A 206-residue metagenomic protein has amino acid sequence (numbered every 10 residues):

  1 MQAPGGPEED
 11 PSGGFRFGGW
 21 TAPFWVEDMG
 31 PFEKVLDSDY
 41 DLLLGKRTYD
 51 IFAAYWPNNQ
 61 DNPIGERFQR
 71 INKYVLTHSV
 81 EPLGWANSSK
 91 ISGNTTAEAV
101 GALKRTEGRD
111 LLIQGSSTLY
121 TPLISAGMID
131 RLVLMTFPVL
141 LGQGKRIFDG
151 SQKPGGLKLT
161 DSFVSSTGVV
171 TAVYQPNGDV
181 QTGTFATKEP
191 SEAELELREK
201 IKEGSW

Functional and structural regions predicted by a protein language model:
M1-M128, P138-W206: Portal/gating segments that form or line small-molecule/metal binding sites
